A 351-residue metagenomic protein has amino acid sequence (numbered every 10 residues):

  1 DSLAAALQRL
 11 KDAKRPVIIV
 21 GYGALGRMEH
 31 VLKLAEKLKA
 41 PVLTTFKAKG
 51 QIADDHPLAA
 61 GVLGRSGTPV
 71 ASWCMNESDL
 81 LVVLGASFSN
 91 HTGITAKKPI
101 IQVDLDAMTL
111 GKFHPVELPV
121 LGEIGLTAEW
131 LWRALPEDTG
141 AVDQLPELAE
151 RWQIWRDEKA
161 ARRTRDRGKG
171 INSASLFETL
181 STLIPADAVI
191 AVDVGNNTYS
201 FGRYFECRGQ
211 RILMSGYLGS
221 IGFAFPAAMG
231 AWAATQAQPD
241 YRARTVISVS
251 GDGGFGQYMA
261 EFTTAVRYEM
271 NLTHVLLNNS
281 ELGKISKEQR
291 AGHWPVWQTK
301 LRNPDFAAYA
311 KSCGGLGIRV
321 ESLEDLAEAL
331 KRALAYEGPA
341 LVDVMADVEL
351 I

Functional and structural regions predicted by a protein language model:
D1-R9, A160: Conformationally flexible catalytic loops at phosphate/diphosphate-handling active centers
A6-R9, A71-I101, A134-E137, A141 (+4 more regions): Structural signature of the thiamine diphosphate
K14-R27, R167: Glycine-rich phosphate/diphosphate-binding loops and the adjacent beta-loop-alpha structural elements that coordinate
L25-E29, G85, S89-G93, F223-F225 (+1 more regions): Short glycine/serine/threonine-rich phosphate/pyrophosphate-binding segments that cradle anionic phosphate groups
L32, W152-P239: Active-site diphosphate/adenylate-binding microenvironment
A40-K47, I101-D104, H274-L277: Short internal beta-strands
A48-E150: Glycine-rich, acidic loop regions that bind phosphate or pyrophosphate groups
G111-L121, G125-E129, Y199-I351: Thiamine diphosphate
